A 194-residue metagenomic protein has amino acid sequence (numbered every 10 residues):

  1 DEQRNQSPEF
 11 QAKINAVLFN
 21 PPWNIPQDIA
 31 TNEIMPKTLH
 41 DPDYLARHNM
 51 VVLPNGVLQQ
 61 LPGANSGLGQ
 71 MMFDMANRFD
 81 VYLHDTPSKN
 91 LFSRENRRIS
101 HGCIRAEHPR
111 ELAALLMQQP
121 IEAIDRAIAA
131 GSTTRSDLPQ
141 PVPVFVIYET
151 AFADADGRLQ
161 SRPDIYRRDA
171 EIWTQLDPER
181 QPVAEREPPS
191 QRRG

Functional and structural regions predicted by a protein language model:
D1-G194: Well-ordered beta-sheet/strand-loop patches within structured domains
